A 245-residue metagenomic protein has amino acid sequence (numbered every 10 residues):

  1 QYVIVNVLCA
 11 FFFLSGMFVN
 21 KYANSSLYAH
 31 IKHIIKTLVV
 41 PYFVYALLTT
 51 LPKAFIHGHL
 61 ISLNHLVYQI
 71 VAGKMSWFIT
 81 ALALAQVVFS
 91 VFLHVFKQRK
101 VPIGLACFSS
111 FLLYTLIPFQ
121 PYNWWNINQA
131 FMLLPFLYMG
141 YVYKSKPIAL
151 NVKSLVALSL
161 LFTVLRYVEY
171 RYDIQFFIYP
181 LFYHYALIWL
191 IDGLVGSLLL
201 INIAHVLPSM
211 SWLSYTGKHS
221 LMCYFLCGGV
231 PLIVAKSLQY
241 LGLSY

Functional and structural regions predicted by a protein language model:
Q1-Y245: Alpha-helical transmembrane segments and their immediate juxtamembrane cytosolic regions
